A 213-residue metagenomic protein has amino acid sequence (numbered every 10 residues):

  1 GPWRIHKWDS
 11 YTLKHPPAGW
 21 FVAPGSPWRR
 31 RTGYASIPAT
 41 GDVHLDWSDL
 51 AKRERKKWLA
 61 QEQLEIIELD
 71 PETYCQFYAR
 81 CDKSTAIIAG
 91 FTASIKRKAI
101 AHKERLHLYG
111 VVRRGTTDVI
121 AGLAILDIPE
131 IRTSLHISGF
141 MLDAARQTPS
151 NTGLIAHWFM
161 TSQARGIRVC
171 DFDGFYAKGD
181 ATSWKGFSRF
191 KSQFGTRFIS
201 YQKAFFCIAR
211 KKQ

Functional and structural regions predicted by a protein language model:
P2-A60, G174-Q213: Terminal substrate-recognition subdomain of acyl/acetyltransferases
W20-A145, T161: A conserved beta-strand-loop-helix scaffold within acyl/acetyltransferase catalytic domains
R105-R210: Aromatic (often tryptophan-rich) hydrophobic motifs at membrane interfaces
